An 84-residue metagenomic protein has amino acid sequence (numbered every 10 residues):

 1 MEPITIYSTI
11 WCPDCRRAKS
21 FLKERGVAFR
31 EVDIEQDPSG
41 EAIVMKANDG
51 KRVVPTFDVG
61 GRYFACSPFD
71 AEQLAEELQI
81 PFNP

Functional and structural regions predicted by a protein language model:
M1-A28: Local sequence-structure signature of Cys/Sec-based thiol-disulfide redox active-site neighborhoods
Y7, V32, C66: Small/polar loops that bind or transfer phosphate-bearing groups
P13, E35, A65: Nucleotide phosphate-binding site architecture
R16-S20, A42, F69: Generic recognition of short, well-ordered alpha-helical segments
V27-E41, K51: Thiol-based oxidoreductase modules, predominantly thioredoxin-like and allied folds used for disulfide exchange
A42-N48, A75-I80: Short amphipathic alpha-helix with an adjacent loop that forms part of the alpha/beta core around
N48-F57: Structural micro-motif
V59-P84: Non-catalytic, surface beta->alpha helical segment in thiol-disulfide oxidoreductase systems
